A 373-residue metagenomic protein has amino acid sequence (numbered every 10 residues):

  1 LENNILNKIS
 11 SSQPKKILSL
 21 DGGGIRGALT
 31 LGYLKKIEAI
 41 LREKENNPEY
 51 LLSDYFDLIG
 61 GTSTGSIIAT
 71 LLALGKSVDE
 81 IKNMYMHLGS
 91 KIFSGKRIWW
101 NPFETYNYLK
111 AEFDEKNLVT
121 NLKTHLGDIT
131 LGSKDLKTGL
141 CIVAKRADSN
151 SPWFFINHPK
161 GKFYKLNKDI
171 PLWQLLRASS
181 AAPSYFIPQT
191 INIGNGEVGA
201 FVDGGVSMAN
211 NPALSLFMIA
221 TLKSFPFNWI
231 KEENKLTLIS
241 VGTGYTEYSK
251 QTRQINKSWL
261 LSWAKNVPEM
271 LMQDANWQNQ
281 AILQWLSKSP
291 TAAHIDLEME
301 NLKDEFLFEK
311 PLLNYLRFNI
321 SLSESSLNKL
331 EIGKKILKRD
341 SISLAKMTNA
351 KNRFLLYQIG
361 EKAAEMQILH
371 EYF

Functional and structural regions predicted by a protein language model:
L1-F373: Patatin-like phospholipase
